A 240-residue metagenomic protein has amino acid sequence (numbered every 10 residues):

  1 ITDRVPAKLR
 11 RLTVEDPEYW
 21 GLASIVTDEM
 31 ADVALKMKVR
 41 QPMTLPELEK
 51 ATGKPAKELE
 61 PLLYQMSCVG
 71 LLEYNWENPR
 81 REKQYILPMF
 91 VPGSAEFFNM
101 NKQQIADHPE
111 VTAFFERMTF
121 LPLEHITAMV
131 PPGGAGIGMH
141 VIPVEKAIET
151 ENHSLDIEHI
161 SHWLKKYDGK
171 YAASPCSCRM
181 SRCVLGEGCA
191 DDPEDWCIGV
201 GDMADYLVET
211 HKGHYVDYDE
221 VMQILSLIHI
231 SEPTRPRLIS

Functional and structural regions predicted by a protein language model:
V5-A31: Short alpha-helical segments that sit at the start of domains
A34-L35: Hydrophobic residues on short alpha-helical segments
R40-T52: Short acidic, hydrophobic short linear motifs in intrinsically disordered regions
T52-C68: Short amphipathic alpha-helical interaction segments
S67-N78: A short, conserved structural fragment
E82-F120: Short, amphipathic alpha-helical interaction segments positioned at domain boundaries
P109-K212: Long, Pro/Ser/Thr-rich low-complexity/intrinsically disordered regulatory tracts in eukaryotic proteins
H229-I239: Single conserved hydrophobic/aromatic residue that forms the stacking wall/gate of nucleotide- or nucleobase-binding
